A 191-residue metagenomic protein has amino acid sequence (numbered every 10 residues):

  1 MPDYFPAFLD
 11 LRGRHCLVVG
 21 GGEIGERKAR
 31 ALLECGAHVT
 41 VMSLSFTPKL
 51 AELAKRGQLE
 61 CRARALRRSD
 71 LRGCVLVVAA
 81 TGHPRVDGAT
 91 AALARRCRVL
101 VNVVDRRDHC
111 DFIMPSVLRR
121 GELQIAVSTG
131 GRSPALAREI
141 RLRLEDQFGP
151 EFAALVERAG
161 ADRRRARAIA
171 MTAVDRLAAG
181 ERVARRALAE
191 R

Functional and structural regions predicted by a protein language model:
M1-A54: Hydrophobic, well-ordered beta-alpha structural blocks that scaffold small-molecule cofactor pockets
E23-I24, R85, G131: Residue-level detector of alpha-helix initiation sites
V39, C61, R98-V101: Hydrophobic beta-strand scaffold residues
S43, C61-A65, D105: Short loop/edge segments at beta-strand edges and connector loops that shape dinucleotide/nucleotide cofactor-binding
A54-R72: Glycine-rich, highly charged phosphate/nucleotide-binding loops
L76-G82, D87-M114: ADP-ribose/adenylate-binding Rossmann-like module
V103-A153: E1/E1-like adenylate-forming module used to activate ubiquitin-like modifiers and sulfur-carrier proteins
G131-R191: An accessory alpha-helical subdomain
